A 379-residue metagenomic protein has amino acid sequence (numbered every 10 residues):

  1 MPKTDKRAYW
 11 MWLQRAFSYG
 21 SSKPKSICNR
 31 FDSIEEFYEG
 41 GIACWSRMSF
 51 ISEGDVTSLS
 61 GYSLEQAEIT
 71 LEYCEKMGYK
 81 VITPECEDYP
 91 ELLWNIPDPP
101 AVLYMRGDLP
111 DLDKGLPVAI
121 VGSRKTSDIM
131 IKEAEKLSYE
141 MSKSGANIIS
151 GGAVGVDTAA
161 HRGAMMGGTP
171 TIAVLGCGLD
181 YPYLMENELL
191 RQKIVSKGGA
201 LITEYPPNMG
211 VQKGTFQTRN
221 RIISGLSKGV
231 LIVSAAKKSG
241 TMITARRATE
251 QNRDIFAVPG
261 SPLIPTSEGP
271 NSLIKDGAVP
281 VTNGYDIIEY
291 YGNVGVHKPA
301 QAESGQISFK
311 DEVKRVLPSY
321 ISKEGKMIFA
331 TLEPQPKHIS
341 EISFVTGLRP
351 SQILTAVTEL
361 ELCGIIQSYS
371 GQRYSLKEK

Functional and structural regions predicted by a protein language model:
M1-E87, I339, C363-I365, S370-K379: Short, small/acidic-rich helices and loops at N termini and domain boundaries of DNA replication/processing enzymes
M1-K6, E75-K76, T83-K379: Glycine-biased, small-residue-rich flexible motifs in mid-sequence functional cores and linkers
